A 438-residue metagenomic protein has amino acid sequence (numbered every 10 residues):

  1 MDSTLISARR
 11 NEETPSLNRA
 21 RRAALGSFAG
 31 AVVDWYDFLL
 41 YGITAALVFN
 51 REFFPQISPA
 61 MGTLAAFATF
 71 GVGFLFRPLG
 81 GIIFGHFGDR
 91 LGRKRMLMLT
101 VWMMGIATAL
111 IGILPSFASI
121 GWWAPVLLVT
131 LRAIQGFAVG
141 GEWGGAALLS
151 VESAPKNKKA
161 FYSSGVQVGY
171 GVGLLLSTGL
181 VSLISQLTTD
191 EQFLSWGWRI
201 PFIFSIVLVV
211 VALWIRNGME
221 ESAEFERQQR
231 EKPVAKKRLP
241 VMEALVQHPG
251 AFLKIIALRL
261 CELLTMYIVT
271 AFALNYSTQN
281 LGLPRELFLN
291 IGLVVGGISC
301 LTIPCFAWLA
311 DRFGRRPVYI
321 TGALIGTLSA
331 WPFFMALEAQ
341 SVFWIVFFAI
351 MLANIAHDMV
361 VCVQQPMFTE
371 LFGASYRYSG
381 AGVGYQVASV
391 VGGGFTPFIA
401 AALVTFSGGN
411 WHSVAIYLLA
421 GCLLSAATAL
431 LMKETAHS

Functional and structural regions predicted by a protein language model:
G42-I43, P249-I298, G392-P397: Extracytoplasmic gate region of multi-pass secondary transporters
A45-R77: Extracellular/periplasmic helix-loop-helix junction of adjacent transmembrane segments in MFS-like secondary
R90-V101, R312-A323: Cytoplasmic membrane-interface "Motif A"-like loop-to-helix N-cap segments of 12-TM Major Facilitator Superfamily
W102-I120, L324-Q340: C-terminal ends and interior cores of transmembrane alpha-helices in multi-pass membrane transporters/permeases
F161-S185, G384-T396: Glycine-rich segments within core transmembrane alpha-helices of 12-TM secondary carriers
Q186-I203, A402-A420: A membrane-interface helix-boundary motif in multi-pass transporters
A212-M219, M367, L419-S438: Multi-pass alpha-helical transporter architecture, strongest for 12-TM Major Facilitator/SLC carriers used
P317-V363: C-terminal transmembrane helical hairpin of 12-TM major facilitator-type secondary transporters
